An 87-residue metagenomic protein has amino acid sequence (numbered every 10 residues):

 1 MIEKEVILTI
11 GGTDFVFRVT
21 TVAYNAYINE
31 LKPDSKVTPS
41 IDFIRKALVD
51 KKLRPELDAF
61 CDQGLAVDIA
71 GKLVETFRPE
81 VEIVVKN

Functional and structural regions predicted by a protein language model:
I2-E3, T13, R18-N87: Short, surface-exposed, charged amphipathic helix/loop patches that serve as local interaction elements
